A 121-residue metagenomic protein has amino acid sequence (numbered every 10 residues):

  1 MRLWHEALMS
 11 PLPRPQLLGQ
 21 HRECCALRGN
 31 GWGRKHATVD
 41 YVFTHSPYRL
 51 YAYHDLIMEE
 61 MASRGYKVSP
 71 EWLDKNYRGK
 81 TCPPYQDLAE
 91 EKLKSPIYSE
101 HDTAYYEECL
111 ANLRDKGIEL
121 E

Functional and structural regions predicted by a protein language model:
M1-E121: Expand to "…catalyze enediolate/carbanion chemistry for C-C bond making/breaking, isomerization, decarboxylation
